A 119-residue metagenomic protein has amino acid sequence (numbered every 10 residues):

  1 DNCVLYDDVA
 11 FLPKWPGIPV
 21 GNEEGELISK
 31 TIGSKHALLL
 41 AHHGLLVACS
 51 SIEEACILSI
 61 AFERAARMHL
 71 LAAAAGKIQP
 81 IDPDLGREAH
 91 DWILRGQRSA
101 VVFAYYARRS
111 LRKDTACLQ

Functional and structural regions predicted by a protein language model:
D1-Q119: Glycine-rich flexible loops
